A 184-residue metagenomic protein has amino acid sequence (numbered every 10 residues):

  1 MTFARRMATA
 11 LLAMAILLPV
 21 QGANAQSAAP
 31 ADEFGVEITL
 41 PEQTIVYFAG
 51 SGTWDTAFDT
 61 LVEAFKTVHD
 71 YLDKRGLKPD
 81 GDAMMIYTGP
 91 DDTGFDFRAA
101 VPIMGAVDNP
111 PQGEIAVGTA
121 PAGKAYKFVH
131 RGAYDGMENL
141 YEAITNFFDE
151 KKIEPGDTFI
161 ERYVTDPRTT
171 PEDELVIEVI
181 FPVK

Functional and structural regions predicted by a protein language model:
M1-L11: Twin-arginine (Tat) signal peptide motif
F3, Q21-K184: A solvent-exposed interaction/effector surface
T9-P19: Bacterial N-terminal signal peptides
